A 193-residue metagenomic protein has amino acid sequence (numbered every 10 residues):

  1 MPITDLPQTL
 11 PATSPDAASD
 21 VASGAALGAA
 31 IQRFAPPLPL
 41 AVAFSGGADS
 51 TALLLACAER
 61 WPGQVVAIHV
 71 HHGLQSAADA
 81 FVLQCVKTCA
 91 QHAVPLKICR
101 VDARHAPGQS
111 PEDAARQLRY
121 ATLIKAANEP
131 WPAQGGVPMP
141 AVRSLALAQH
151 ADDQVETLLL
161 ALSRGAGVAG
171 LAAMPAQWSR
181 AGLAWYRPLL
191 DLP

Functional and structural regions predicted by a protein language model:
P2-P193: Core alpha/beta nucleotide-donor-binding catalytic domains of modification enzymes
